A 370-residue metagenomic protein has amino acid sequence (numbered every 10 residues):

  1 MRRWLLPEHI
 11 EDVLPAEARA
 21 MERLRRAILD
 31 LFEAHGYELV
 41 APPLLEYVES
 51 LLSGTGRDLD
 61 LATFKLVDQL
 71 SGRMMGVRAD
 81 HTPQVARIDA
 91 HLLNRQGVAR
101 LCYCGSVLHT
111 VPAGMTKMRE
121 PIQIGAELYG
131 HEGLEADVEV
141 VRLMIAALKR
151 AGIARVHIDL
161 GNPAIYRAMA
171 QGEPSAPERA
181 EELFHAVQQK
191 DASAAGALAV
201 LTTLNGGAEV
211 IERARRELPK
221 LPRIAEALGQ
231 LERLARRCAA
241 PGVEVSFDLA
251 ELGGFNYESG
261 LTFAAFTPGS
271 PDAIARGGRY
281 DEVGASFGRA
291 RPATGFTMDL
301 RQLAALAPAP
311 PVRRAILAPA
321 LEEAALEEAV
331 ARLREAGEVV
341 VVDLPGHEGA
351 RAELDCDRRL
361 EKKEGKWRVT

Functional and structural regions predicted by a protein language model:
M1-P83, V138: TRNA-binding/sensing appendages of the translation machinery
A20-H35, E46-Y47, T82-R95, L101-I153 (+1 more regions): Positively charged, Gly/Ser-enriched RNA/tRNA-binding surfaces
A41, K65, G76, H157-D159 (+3 more regions): Structured core elements
L44-D60, G161-Q171, L252-G260, E348 (+1 more regions): Beta-rich nucleic-acid/ligand-interaction surfaces
A62-L70, P174-A197: Acidic, His- and aromatic-enriched active-site or binding-groove loops in soluble protein domains that engage sugars
K65-V77, H185, G278, K363-T370: Short, basic, helix/turn surface patches
A151-R155, P163-Y166, P177: Extended alpha-helical scaffolds
